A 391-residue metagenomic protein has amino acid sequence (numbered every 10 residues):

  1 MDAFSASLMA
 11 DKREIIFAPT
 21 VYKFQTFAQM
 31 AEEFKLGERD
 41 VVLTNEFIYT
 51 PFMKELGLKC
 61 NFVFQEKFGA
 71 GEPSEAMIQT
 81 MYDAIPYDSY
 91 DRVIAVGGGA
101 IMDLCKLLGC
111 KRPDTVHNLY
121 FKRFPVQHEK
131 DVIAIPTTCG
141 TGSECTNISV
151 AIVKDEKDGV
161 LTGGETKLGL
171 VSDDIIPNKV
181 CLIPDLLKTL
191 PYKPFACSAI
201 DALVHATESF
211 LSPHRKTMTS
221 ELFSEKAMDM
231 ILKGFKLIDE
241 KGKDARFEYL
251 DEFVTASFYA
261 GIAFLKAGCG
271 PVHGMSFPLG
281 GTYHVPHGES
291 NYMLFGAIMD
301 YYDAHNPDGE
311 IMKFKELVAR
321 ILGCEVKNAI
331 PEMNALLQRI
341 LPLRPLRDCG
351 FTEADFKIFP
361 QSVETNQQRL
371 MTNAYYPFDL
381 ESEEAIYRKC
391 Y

Functional and structural regions predicted by a protein language model:
M1-R92, L346: ATP/NTP phosphate-donor binding region
T50-L119, F124, L237-Y249: N-terminal small/polar loop signature for handling phosphorylated ligands or for N-terminal nucleophile
P113-K216, G309, K313: A glycine/threonine-rich phosphate-anchoring loop and its flanking beta-alpha core in nucleotide/phosphate-binding
G140, F258-N291, Q368-L370: Glycine-rich phosphate/pyrophosphate-binding beta-alpha loops
Y192-Y259, A263: C-terminal and late-domain segments of enzyme folds
T282-F356: Gly/Pro-rich interdomain helix-loop hinge
D355-Y391: Short, amphipathic C-terminal "tail helix"
